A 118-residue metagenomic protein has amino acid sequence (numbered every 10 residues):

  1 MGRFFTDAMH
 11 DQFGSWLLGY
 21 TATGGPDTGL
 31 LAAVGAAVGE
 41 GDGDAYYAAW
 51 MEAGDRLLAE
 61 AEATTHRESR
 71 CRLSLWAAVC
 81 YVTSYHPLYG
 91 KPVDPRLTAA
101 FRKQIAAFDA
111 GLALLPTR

Functional and structural regions predicted by a protein language model:
M1-Y46: Long, non-catalytic architectural segments outside compact domain cores
V34, M51, E68: RNA-binding accessory domains that recognize and position tRNA/RNA substrates
G39-A48, A59-R67: Short, charge/polar-rich alpha-helical segments
Y46, A53, S69-R70, L97: Residues that mark the junctions of alpha-helical repeat units in TPR/alpha-solenoid scaffolds
A48-A59, L75-H86: Amphipathic alpha-helical repeat scaffolds of TPR domains
W50, L97-R118: N-terminal cap/lid segment of alpha/beta-hydrolase-fold proteins
E60-A61, R70, T83-Y85, K91 (+2 more regions): Alpha-helical solenoid scaffolds that mediate protein-protein interactions, centered on TPR/SEL1-like repeats but also
R70-L75, P95-R102: Short, charged, amphipathic alpha-helical segments
